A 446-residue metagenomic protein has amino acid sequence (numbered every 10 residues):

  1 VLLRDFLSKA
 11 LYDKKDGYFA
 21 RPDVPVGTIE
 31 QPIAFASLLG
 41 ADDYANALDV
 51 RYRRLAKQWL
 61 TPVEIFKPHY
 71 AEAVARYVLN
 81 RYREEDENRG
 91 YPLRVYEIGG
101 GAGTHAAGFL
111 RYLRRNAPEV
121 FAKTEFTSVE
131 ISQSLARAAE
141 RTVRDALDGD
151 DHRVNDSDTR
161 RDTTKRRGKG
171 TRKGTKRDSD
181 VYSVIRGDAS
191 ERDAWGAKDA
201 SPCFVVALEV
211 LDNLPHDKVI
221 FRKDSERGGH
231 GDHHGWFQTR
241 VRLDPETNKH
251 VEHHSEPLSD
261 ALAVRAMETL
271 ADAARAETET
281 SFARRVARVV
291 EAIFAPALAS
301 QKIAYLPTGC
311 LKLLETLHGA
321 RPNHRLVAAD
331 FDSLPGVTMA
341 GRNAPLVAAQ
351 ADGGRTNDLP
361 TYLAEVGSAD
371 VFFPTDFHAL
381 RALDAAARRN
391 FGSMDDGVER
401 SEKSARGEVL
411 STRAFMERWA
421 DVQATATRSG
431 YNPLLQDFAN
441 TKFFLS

Functional and structural regions predicted by a protein language model:
V1-Y96, A102-R160, K165-R166, K173-G196 (+3 more regions): Rossmann-like AdoMet
G27-L60, V251-I293: Charged, glycine/proline-rich intrinsically disordered loops and linkers
L60-I65, A273, E277-S446: Long, Lys/Arg- and hydrophobic-enriched amphipathic alpha-helices
G100, L208-V210, A329-D332: Short, well-ordered beta-to-alpha junction loops that form the rim of enzyme active sites and present histidine/acidic
A107, P215-D217, T338-M339: Short glycine-/acidic-enriched loop or helix-start segments at secondary-structure transitions that form or flank
R111-L113, R141-A146, I220-S225, G341-A348: Short secondary-structure boundary/capping segments
A189-W195, D199-K223, I303-T308, K312 (+2 more regions): A short SAM/SAH-binding and catalytic strip from SAM-dependent methyltransferases
F204-E279, P345-Q350: A mobile, often basic/glycine-rich helix-loop segment that functions as the active-site lid/recognition loop
